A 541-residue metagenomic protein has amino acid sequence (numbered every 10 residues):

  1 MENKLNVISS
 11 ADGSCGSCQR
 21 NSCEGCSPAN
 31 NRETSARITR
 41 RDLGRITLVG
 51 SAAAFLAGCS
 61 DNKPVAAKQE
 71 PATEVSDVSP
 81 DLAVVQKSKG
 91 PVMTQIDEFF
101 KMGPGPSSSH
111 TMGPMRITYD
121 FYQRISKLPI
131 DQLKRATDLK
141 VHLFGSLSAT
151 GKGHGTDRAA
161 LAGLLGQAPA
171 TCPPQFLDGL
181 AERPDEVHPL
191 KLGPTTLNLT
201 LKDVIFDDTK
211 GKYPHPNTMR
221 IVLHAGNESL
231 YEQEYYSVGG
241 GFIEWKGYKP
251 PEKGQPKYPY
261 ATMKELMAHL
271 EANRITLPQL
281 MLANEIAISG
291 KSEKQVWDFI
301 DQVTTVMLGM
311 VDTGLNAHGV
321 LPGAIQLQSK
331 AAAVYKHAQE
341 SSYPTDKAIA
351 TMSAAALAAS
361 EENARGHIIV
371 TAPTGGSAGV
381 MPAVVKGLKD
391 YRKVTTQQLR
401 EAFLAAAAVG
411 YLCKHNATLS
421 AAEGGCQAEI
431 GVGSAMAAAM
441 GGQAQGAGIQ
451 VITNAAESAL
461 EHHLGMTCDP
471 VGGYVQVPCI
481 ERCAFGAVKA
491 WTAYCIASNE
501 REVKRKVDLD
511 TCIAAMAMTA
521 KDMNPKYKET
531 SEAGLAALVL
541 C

Functional and structural regions predicted by a protein language model:
M1-I38, G50-A52: N-terminal secretory signal peptides
A36, D42-N62: N-terminal export signals
E98, L143, G441-C541: Functionally critical mobile loop/hinge segments
F100-T118, G366-V384, C426-S434: Conserved phosphate/anionic-ligand binding catalytic regions in large, soluble enzymes, centered on
S109-S126, P382-V394, A439-G446: Alpha-helical support elements that line or immediately flank enzyme active sites and cofactor-binding pockets
A136-A170, L404-G442, Q450, A455 (+1 more regions): A structural-propensity feature for long, helix-poor, extended segments
A170-E340: C-terminal regulatory domains involved in ligand/effector binding and gene-expression control
K294, D298-K393, Q398-E401, A405-Y411 (+3 more regions): Accessory "access/gating" subregions that flank catalytic or transport cores
